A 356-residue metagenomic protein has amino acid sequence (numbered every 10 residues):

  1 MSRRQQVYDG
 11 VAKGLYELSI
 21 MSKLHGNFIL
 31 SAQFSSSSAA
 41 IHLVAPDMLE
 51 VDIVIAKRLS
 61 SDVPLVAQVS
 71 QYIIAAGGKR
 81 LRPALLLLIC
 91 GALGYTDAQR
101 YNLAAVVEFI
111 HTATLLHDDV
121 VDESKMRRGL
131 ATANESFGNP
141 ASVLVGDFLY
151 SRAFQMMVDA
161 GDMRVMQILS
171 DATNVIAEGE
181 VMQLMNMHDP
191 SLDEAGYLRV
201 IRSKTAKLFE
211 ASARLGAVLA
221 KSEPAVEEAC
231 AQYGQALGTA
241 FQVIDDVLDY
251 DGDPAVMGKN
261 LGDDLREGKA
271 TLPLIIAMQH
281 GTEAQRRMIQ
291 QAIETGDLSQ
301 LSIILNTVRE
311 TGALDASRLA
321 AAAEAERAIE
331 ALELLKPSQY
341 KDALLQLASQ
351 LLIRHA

Functional and structural regions predicted by a protein language model:
R3-A356: All-alpha prenyltransferase/terpene-synthase fold signal
